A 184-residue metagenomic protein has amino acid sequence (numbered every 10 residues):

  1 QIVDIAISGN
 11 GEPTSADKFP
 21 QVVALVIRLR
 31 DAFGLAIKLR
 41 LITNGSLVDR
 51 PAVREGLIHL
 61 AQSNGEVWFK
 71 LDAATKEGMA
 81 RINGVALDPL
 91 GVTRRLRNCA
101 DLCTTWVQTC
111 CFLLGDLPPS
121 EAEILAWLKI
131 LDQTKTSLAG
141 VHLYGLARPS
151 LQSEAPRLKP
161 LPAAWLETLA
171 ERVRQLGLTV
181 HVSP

Functional and structural regions predicted by a protein language model:
Q1: N-terminal [4Fe-4S]-dependent radical SAM core
I5-G11: Short glycine-rich or small-residue beta-strand-to-loop segments that form or flank ligand, phosphate, metal/Fe-S
T14-P160: Conserved AdoMet/S-adenosylmethionine-binding subsite of the radical SAM
G145, T179-P184: Acidic carboxylate-rich catalytic motifs and surrounding loops in phosphoryl-/glycosyl-chemistry enzymes
E154-L178: A structural motif corresponding to the C-terminal lobe/cap of the Radical SAM core domain
